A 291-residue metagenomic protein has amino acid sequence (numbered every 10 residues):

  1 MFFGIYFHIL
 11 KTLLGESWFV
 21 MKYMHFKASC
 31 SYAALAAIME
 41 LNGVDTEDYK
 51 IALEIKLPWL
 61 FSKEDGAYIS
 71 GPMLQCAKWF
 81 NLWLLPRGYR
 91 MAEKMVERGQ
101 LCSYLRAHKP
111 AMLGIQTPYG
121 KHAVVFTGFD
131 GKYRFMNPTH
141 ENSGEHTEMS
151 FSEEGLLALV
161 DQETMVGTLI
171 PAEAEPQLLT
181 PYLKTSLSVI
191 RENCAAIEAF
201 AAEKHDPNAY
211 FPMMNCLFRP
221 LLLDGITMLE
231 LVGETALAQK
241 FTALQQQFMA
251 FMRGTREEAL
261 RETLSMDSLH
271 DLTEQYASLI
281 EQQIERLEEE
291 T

Functional and structural regions predicted by a protein language model:
Y6, L13-G15, F19-K27, Y32 (+5 more regions): Conserved active-site-adjacent core of cysteine acyl-enzyme catalytic domains
E40-D48, E234: Short helix-capping/linker segments at secondary-structure and domain boundaries
N42-D45, R87, L287-E290: Solvent-exposed amphipathic alpha-helical surface segments
D48-Y49, M136: Short capping micro-motif at the N-terminus of alpha-helices
F129-D267, D271, E281-E289: Noncatalytic regulatory segments and standalone regulatory/sensor domains
